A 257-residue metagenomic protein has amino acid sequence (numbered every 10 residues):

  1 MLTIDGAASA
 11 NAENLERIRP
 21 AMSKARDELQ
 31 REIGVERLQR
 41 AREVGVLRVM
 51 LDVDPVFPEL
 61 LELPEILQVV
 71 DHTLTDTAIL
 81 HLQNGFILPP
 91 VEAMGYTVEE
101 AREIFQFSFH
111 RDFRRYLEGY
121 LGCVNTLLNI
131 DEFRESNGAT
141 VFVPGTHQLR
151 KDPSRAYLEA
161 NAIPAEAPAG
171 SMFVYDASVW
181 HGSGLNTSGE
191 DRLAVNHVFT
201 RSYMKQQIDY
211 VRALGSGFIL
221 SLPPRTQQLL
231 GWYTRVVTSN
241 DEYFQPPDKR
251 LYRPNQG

Functional and structural regions predicted by a protein language model:
L2, L128, F173-Y175: Short hydrophobic-aromatic micro-motifs
L2-H110, R114-Y116: Non-heme Fe(II)-dependent double-stranded beta-helix
A8-A10, F86-L88, F133-E135, H147-Q148 (+2 more regions): Short, solvent-exposed loop/turn segments at secondary-structure junctions
V53, H81-L82, G122, S136-G138 (+2 more regions): Residues that flank catalytic or metal-binding motifs in active/ligand-binding sites
Q83-G85, T126-L128, V195-F199: A structural signal for short, well-ordered beta-strand segments
M94-A167, M204-L214: Catalytic core of non-heme Fe(II) oxygenases with the double-stranded beta-helix
L149-R150, S154-V174, S178-V179, G184-G257: Conserved double-stranded beta-helix
